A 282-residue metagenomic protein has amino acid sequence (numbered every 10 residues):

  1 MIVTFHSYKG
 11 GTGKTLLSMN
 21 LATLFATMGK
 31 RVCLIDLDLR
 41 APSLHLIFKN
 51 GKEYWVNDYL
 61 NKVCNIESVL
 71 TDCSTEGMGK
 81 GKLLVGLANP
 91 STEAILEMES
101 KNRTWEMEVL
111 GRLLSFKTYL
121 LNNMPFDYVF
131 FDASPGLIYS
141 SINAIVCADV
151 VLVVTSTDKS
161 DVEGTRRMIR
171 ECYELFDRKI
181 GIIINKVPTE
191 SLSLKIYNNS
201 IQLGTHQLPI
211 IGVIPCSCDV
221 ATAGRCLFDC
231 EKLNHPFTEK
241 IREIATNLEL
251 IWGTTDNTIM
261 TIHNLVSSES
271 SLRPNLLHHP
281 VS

Functional and structural regions predicted by a protein language model:
I2, L83-V85, I210-V213: Conserved beta-strand scaffold positions in the cores of enzyme catalytic domains, especially in NTP/NDP-utilizing
I2-S68, D127-Y128: Walker A/P-loop NTP-binding active-site region of P-loop NTPases, recognizing the glycine-rich GxxxxGKT/S
S7, D36, L87-P90, A133 (+1 more regions): Flexible glycine-/small-residue-rich
T27, L114-V213, T222: Conserved catalytic-core segment of NTP-binding enzymes
L39, G51-Y54, N65, E108 (+8 more regions): Charged, alpha-helix-enriched surfaces in structured cytosolic catalytic cores of large nucleotide-utilizing machines
L39-L121, T222-R225, C230: P-loop/Walker-type NTP enzyme "switch/lid" segment
E174-S282: C-terminal lobe/tail of nucleotide-utilizing enzymes
